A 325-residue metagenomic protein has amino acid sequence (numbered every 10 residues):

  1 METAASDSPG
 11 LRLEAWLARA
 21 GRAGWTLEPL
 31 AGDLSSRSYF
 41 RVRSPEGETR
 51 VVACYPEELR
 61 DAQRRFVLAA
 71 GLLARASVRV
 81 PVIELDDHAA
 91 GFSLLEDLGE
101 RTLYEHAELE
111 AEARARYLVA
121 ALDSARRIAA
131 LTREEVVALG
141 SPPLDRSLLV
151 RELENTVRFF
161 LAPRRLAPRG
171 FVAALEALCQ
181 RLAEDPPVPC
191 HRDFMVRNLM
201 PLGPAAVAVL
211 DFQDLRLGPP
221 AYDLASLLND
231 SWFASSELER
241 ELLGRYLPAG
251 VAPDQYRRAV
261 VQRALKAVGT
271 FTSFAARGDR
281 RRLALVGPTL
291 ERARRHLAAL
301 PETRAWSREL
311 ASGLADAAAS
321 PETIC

Functional and structural regions predicted by a protein language model:
P9-A18, R133-C190, G250: An alpha-helical support segment within catalytic cores of ATP-dependent transferases
L17-W25, A76-V78, A249-G250: Short secondary-structure junctions
R22-F40: ATP-binding glycine-rich phosphate-binding loop
A31, F40-R151, N155, A162: ATP-binding pocket architecture of kinase catalytic cores
S36-R43, V52, E176-L224: Active-site acidic catalytic loop and adjacent metal/ATP-binding pocket of ATP-dependent phosphoryl transfer enzymes
L148, P186, Q213-R216, P253-V261: Secondary-structure capping and boundary motifs in well-ordered enzyme cores
E154-P163, P220-V251, V261-D279, T289-A298: Active-site activation/catalytic loop segments of kinase-like enzymes and analogous catalytic loops in related
G269-C325: ATP/Mg2+ or Mg2+-diphosphate-binding catalytic cores that bind nucleotide phosphates or diphosphates via glycine-rich
